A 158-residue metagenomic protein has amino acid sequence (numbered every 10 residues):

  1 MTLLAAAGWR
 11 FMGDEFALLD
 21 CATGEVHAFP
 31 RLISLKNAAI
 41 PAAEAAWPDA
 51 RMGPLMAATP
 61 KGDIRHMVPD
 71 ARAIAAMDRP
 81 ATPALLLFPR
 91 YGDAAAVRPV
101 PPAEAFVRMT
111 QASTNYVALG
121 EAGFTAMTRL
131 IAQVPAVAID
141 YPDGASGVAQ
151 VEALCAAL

Functional and structural regions predicted by a protein language model:
A6-L158: Glycine-rich, often acidic-flanked micro-motifs that create phosphate/phosphodiester-binding or positioning elements
